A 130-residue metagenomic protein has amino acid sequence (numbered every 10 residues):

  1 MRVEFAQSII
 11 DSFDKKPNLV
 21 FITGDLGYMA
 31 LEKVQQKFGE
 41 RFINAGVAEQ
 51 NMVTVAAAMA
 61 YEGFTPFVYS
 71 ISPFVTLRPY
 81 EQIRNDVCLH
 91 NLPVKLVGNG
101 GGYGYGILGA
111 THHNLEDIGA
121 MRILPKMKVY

Functional and structural regions predicted by a protein language model:
M1-Y130: Thiamine diphosphate
